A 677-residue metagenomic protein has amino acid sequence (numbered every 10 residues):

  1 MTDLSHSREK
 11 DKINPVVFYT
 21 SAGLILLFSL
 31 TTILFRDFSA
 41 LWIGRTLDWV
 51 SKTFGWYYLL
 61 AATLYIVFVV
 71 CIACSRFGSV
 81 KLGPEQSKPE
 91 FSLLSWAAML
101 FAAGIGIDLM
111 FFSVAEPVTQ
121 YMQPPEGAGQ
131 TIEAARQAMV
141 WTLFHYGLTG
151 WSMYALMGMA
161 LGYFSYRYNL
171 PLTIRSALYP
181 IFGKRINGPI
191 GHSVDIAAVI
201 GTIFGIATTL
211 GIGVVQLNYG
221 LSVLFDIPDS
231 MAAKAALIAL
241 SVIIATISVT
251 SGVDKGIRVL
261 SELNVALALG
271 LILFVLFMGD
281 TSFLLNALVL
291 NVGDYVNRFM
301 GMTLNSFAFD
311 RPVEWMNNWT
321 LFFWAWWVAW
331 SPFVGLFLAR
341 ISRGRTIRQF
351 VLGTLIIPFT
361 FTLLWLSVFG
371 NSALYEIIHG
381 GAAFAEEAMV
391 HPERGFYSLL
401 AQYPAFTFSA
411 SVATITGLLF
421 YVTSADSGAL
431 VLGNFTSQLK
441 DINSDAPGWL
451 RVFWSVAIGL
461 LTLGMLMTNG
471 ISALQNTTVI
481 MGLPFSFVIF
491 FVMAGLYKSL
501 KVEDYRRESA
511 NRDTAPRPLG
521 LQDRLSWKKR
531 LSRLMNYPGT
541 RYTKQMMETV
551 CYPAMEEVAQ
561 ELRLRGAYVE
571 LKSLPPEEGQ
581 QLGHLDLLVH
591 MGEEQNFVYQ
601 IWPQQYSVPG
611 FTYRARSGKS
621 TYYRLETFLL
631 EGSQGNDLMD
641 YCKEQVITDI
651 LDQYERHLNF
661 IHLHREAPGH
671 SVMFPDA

Functional and structural regions predicted by a protein language model:
M1-A134, L273: N-terminal alpha-helical transmembrane segments of multi-pass membrane transport and channel/translocase proteins
T2-R8, L41-L47, C74-L93, V118-W141 (+4 more regions): Flexible loop linkers connecting adjacent transmembrane helices in multi-pass alpha-helical membrane transporters
D3-K10, F35-V50, V69-K88, A138-H145 (+8 more regions): Membrane-water interface regions at transmembrane-helix termini and the short interhelical loops of multi-pass membrane
R8-I33, I66-C71, I105-M110, H145-V215 (+3 more regions): Helix-loop-helix module between adjacent transmembrane segments
R8-V16, S51-W56, E85-A103, M139-L148 (+5 more regions): Transmembrane-helix boundary/entry motifs in multi-pass membrane transporters
K10-I25, G183-H192, D229-T246, T250 (+5 more regions): Loop-to-transmembrane helix boundary motifs in multi-pass membrane proteins
T20, L47, S51-Y57, A61-L64 (+7 more regions): Membrane-interface loop-to-helix entry segments
F112-P124, V275-R298, F359-V390: Extracellular/periplasmic helix-exit of transmembrane alpha-helices
